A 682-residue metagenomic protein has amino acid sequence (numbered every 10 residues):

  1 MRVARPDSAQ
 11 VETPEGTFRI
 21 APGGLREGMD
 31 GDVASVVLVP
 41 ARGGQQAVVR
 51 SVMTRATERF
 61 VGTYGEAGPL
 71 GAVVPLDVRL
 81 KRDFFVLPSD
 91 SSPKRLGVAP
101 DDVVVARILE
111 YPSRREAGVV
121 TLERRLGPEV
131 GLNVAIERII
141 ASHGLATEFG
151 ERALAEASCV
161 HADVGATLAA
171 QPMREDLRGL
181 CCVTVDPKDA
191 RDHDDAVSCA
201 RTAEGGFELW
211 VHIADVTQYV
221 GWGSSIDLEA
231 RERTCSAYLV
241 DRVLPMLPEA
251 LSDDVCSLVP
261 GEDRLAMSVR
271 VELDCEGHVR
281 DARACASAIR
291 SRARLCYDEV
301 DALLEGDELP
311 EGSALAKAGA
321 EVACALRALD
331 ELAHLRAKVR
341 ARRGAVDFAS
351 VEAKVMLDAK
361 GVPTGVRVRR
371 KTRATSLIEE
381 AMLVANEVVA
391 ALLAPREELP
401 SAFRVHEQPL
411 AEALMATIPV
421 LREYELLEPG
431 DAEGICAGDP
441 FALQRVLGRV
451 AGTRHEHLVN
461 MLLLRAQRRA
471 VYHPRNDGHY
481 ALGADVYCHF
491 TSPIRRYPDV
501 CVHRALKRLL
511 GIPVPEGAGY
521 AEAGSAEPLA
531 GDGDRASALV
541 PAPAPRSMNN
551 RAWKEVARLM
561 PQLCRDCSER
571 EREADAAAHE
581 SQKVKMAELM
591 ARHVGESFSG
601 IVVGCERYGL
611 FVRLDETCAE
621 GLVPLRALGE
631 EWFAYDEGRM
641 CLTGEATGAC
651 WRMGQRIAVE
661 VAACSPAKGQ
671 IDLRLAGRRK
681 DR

Functional and structural regions predicted by a protein language model:
M1-D7, V33-A34, S51-L70, V594-Y608 (+1 more regions): Structural detector for short beta-strands of small beta-barrel domains
M1-T13, E58-D77, Q562-E571, P624-E631: Short beta-strand/loop turn elements enriched in aromatics
V3-S8, A41-G43, T54-T57, A67-P69 (+4 more regions): Short, conserved beta-turn/loop elements at beta-strand boundaries and strand-helix junctions
T13-D30, D77-V98, C618-C650: Beta-strand/loop nucleic-acid-binding surfaces
I20-V61, A106-R107, E573-F598, E645-C650: Short boundary/loop segments of OB/S1/cold-shock single-stranded nucleic-acid-binding domains
R26, D90, P100, V105 (+10 more regions): Electropositive polyanion-binding surfaces
V36-P40, V48-M53, G62-G65, R79 (+4 more regions): Core catalytic machinery and nucleic-acid-binding channels of phosphodiester-processing enzymes
R59-R95, Y238-V259, T643-A646: Aromatic/His-enriched, Gly/Pro-containing loop or helix-boundary segments that lie immediately adjacent to catalytic
